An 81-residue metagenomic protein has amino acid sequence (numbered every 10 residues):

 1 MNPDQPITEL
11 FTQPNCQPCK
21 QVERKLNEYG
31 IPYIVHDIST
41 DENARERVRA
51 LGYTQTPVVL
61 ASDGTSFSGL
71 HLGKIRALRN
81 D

Functional and structural regions predicted by a protein language model:
M1-Y29: Local sequence-structure signature of Cys/Sec-based thiol-disulfide redox active-site neighborhoods
P3-D4, E46-R49, S68-G69: Short secondary-structure transition/capping segments
I7-E9, P32-I34, G64-T65: Short active-site oxyanion
Q13, Y53, L72: ATP/adenylate-binding site constellation spanning eukaryotic-like Ser/Thr protein kinases, ABC-transporter
I31-A44, Q55: Thiol-based oxidoreductase modules, predominantly thioredoxin-like and allied folds used for disulfide exchange
E46-L51, R76-N80: Short amphipathic alpha-helix with an adjacent loop that forms part of the alpha/beta core around
R49-V59: Structural micro-motif
A61-D81: Non-catalytic, surface beta->alpha helical segment in thiol-disulfide oxidoreductase systems
